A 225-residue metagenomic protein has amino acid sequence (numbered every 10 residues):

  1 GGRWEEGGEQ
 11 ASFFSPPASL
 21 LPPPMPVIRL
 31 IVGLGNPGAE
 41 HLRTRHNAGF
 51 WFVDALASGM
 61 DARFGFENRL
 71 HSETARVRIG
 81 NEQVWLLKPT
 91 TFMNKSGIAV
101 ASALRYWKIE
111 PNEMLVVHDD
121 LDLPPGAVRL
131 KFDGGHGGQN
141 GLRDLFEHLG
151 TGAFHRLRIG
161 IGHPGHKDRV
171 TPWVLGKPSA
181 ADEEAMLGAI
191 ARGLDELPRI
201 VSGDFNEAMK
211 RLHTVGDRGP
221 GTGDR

Functional and structural regions predicted by a protein language model:
R3-W4: Tryptophan (W) side chains
Q10: Cationic, low-complexity basic patches in intrinsically disordered or flexible, solvent-exposed regions
F13, P23-D133, R143-L157, P164-R169 (+3 more regions): Nucleotide and nucleotide-moiety/phosphate-recognizing core
